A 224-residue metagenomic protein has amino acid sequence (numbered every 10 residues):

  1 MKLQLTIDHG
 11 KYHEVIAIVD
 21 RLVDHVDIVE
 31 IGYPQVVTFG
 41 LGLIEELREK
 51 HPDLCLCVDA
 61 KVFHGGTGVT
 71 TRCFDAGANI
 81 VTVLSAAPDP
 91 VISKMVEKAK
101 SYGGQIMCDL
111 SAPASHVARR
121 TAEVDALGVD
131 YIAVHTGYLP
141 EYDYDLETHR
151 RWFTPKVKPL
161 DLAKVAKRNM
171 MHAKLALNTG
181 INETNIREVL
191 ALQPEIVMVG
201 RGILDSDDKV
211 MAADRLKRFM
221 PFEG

Functional and structural regions predicted by a protein language model:
M1-T67, D75, E123, D205 (+1 more regions): Conserved N-terminal beta1-alpha1 strand-loop-helix module at the mouth
L3, G65-G68, R72, A76-H172: Conserved anion-binding
L3-I7, V29-I31, L56-A60, V81-V83 (+4 more regions): Hydrophobic faces of well-ordered beta-strands that scaffold small-molecule active sites in alpha/beta enzyme cores
H9-K11, Q35-V37, V62-H64, A87 (+4 more regions): Active-site-proximal loop/turn and secondary-structure-junction residues that shape catalytic pockets, frequently
I18, L22, L43-L47, V69 (+7 more regions): A general structural detector for well-ordered alpha-helical segments in enzyme core domains, enriched
D24-D27, P52-D53, N79, E97-K100 (+5 more regions): Generic secondary-structure signature for well-ordered alpha-helical cores
M95, A99, L146-W152, L190-L192 (+1 more regions): C-terminal helical cap(s) of enzyme catalytic domains, especially alpha/beta-barrels
P155-M198, G202-I203: A C-terminal functional module that forms or caps the active site or interfaces directly with catalytic machinery
